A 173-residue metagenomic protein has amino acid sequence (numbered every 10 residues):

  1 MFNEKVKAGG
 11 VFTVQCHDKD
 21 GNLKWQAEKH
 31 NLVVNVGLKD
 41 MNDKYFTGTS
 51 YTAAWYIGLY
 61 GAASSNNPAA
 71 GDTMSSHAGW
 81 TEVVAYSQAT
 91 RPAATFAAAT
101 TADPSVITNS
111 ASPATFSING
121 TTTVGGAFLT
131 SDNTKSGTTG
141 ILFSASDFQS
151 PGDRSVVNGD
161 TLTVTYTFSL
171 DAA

Functional and structural regions predicted by a protein language model:
M1-G125, S131-A173: Small cysteine-rich, disulfide-bonded extracellular modules of the LU/uPAR three-finger superfamily and closely related
